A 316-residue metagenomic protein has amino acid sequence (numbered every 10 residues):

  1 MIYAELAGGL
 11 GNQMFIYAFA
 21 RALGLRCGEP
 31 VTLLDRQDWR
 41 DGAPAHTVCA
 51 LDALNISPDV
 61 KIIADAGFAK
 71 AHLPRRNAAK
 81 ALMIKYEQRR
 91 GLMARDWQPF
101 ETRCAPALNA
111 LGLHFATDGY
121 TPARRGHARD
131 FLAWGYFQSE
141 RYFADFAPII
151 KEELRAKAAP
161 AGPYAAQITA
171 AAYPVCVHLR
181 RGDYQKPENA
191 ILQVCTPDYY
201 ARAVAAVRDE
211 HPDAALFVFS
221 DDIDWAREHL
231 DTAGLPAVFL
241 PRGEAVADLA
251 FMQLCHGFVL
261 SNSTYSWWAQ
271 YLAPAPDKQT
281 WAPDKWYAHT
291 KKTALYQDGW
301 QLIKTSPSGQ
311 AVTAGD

Functional and structural regions predicted by a protein language model:
M1-Y3: Extreme N-terminal starter segment of soluble prokaryotic enzymes
E5-F15: A short, glycine/small-residue-rich beta-strand->loop->alpha-helix junction that serves as a flexible
L10, R202-T290, Y296: Donor-binding and catalytic core of enzymes assembling or modifying cell-surface/extracellular glycoconjugates
Q13-L25, Y200-R208: Histidine-anchored nucleotide/phosphate-binding helix
C27-R40: A short beta-strand-loop structural module common to alpha/beta enzyme folds
L33-D35, C176-R180, A215-S220, A282: Short beta-strand segments
A45-A206, E210-H211, S308: Secretory-pathway luminal glycosyltransferase catalytic domains
A288-D316: Leloir-type glycosyltransferase catalytic cores
